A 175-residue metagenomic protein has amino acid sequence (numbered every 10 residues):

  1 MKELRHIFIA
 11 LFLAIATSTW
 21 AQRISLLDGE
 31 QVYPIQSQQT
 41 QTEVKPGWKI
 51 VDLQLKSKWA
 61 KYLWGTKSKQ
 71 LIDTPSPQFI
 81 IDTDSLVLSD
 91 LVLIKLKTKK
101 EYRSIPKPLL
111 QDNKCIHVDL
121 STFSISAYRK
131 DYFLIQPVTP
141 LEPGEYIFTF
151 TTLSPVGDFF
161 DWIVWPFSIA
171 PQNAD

Functional and structural regions predicted by a protein language model:
L4-I15: Sec-dependent N-terminal signal peptides
T17-A21: Sec/Tat signal peptide C-region and signal peptidase I cleavage site
Q22-L109, T152-D175: Primarily secretory-pathway and cell-envelope proteins
W64-G65, D119, Y132-L134: Short structured motifs
I105-K130: Extended, solvent-exposed segments with strong compositional bias
S124, L134-Q136, P166-S168: Generic structural detector for well-ordered beta-strands
D131, P137-T149: A glycine-anchored, Pro-Gly-centered beta-turn/N-cap motif
